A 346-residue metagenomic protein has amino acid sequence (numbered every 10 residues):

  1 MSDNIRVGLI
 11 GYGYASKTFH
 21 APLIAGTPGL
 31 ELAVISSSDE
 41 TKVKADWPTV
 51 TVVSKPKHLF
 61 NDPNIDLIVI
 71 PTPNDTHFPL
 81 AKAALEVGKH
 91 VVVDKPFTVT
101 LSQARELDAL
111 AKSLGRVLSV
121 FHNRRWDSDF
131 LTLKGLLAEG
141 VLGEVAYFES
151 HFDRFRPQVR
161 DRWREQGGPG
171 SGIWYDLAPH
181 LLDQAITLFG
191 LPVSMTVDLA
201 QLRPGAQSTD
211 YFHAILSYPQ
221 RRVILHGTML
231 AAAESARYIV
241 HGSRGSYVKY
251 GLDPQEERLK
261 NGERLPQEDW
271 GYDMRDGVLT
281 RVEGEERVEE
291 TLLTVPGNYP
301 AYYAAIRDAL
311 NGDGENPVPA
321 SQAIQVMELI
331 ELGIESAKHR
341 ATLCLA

Functional and structural regions predicted by a protein language model:
M1-N4, L67-V69, R264-L265, T291-L293 (+2 more regions): C-terminal helix-rich "cap/oligomerization" subdomain common to oxidoreductases
M1-W47: N-terminal Rossmann-like dinucleotide-binding module
V50-A109: Beta-loop-alpha module in the N-terminal Rossmann-like domain of NAD(P)-dependent dehydrogenases, especially those
S54, V93, L118-V120, E149 (+1 more regions): Hydrophobic residues in well-ordered beta-strands that form the structural core
E106-N123, E144-F148: Rossmann-fold dehydrogenase core element
R124-G205, R340: Predominantly a Rossmann-like dinucleotide-binding segment in NAD(P)-dependent oxidoreductases
D183-L265, P300-G314: Contiguous beta-strand/loop segments that form the cofactor/metal-binding neighborhood of enzyme cores
